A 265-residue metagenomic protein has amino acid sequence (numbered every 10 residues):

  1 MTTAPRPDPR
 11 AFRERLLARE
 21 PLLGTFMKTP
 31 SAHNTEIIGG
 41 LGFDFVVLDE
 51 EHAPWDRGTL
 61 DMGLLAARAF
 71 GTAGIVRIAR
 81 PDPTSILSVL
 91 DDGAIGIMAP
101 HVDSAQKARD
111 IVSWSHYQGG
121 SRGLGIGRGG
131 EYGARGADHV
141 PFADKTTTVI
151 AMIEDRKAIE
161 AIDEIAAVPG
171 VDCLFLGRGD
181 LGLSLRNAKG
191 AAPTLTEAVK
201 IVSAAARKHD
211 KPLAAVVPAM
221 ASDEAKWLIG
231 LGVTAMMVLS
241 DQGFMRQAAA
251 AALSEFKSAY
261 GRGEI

Functional and structural regions predicted by a protein language model:
M1-I265: Expand to "…catalyze enediolate/carbanion chemistry for C-C bond making/breaking, isomerization, decarboxylation
